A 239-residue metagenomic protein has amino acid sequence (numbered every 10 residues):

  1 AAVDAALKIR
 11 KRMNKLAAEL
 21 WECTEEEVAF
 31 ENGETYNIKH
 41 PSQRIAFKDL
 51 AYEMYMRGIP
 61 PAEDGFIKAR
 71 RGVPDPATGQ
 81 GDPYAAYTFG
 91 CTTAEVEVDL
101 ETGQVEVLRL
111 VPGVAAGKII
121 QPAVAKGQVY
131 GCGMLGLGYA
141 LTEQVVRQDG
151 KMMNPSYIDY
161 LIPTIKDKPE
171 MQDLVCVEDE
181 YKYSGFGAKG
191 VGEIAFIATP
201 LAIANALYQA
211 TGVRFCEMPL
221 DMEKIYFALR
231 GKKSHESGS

Functional and structural regions predicted by a protein language model:
A1-S239: C-terminal catalytic domains of large/alpha subunits in multi-subunit enzymes
